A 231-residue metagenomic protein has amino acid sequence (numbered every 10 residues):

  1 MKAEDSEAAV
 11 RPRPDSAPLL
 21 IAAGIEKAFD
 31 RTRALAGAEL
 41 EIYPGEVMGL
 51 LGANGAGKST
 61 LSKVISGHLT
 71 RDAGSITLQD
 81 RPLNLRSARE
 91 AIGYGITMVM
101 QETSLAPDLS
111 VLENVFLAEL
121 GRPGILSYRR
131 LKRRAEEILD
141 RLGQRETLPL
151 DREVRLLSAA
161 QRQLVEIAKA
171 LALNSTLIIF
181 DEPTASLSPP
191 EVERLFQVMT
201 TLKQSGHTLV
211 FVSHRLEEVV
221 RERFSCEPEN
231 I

Functional and structural regions predicted by a protein language model:
K2-I231: Glycine-rich phosphate-binding loops of nucleotide-dependent enzymes
